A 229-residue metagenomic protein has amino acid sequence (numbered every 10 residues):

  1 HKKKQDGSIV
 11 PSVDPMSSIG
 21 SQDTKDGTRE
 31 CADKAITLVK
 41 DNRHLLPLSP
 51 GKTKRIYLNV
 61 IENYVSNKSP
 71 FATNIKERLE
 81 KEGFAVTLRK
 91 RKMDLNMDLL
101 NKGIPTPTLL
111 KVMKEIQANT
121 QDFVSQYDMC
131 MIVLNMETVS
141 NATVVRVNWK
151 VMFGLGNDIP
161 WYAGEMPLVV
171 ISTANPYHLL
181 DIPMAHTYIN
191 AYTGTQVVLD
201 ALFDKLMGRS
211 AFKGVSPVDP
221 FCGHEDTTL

Functional and structural regions predicted by a protein language model:
H1-L38, H44: Active-site or pore-adjacent capping/gating segments
E30-L229: C-terminal non-catalytic regions of proteins with extracellular/luminal or membrane-system context
